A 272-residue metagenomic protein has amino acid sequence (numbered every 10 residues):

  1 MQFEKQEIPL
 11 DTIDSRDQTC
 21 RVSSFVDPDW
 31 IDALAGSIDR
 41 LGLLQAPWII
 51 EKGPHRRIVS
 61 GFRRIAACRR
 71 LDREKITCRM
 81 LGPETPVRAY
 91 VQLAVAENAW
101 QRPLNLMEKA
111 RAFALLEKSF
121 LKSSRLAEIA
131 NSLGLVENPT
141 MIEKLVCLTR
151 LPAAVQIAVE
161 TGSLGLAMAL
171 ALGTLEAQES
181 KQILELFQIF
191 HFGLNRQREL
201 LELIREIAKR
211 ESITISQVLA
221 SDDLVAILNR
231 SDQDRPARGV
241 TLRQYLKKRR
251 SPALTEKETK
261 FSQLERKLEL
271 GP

Functional and structural regions predicted by a protein language model:
M1-L81: Short, charged/polar connector segments at secondary-structure boundaries
Q2, P9, D14-T19, D32 (+8 more regions): Helix-turn-helix-like N-terminal two-helix hairpins of bacterial/phage DNA-binding regulators
S15-S24, A94-W100, R243-K247: Short hinge/gating elements
S23, R69, R73-R150, Q156-E160: Amphipathic, charge-rich alpha-helical segments that serve as recognition/docking helices
W30, R64, L106-K109, R125 (+4 more regions): Helical mechanochemical/support elements of P-loop NTPase systems and associated helical scaffolds
S37, L41, R70, L115-S119 (+6 more regions): Conserved, well-folded catalytic cores of nucleic-acid-processing and energy-transducing macromolecular machines
A154-P252: Amphipathic alpha-helical oligomerization/scaffolding segments
R243-P272: C-terminal accessory/binding modules appended to enzymatic or scaffolding proteins
